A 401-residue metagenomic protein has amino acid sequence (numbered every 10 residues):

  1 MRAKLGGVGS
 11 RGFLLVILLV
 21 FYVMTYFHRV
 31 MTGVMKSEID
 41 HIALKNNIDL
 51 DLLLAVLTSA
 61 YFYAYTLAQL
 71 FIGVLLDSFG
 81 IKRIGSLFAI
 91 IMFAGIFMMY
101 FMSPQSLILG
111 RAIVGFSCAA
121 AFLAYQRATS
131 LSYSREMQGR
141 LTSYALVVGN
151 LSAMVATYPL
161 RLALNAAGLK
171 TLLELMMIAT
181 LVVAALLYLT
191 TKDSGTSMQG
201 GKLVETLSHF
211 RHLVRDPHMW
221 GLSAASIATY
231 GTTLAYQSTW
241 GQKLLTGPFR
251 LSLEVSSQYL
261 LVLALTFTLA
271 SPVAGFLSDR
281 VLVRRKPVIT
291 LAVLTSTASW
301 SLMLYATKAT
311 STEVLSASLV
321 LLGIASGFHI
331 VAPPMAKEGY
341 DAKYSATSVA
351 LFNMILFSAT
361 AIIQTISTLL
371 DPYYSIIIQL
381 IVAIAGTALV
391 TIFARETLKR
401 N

Functional and structural regions predicted by a protein language model:
R2-V8, D193-S223: Juxtamembrane intracellular "pre-TM" segments in multi-pass secondary transporters
F13-K45, Y236-Q242, I363-S367: Extracytoplasmic
T32-V34, P217-P272, T360-Q364, T368: Extracytoplasmic gate region of multi-pass secondary transporters
L67-P104: Conserved MFS/SLC helix-loop-helix module at the cytosolic interface between two early adjacent transmembrane helices
S78-A89, D279-L294: Cytoplasmic membrane-interface "Motif A"-like loop-to-helix N-cap segments of 12-TM Major Facilitator Superfamily
G110-V148: Cytoplasmic helix-loop-helix junction between adjacent transmembrane helices in 12-TM secondary transporters
A120-Y133, G327-D341: Intracellular juxtamembrane helix-capping segments at the cytosolic ends of symmetry-related transmembrane helices
Y144-T191: Helix-loop-helix hairpin linking two adjacent transmembrane segments in secondary transporters
